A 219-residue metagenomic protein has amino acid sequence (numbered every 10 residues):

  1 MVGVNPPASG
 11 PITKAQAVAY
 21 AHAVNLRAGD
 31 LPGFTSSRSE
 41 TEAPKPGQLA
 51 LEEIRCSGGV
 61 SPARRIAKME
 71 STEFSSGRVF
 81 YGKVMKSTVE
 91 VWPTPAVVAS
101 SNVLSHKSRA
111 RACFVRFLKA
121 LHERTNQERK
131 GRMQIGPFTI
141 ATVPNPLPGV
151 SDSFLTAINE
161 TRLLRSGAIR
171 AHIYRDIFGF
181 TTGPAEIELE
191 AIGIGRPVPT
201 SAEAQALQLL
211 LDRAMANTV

Functional and structural regions predicted by a protein language model:
V2-F80, A206-V219: Extracytoplasmic low-complexity, Pro/Thr/Ser/Ala/Gly-rich segments that lie immediately after a secretion/anchoring
T13, R27, T94-P95, P199: Helix N-cap and loop-to-helix transition residues
V18, H22, S101, R111 (+2 more regions): Generic detector of well-ordered alpha-helical segments enriched in charged/polar residues, highlighting helical
A23, V79, V89, S105-H106 (+1 more regions): Extracytoplasmic/periplasmic, Sec-exported soluble proteins
S37-R170: A small/polar (G/S/T-enriched), proline-flanked helix-loop surface module common in exported/cell-envelope proteins
G136-V219: A short, solvent-exposed beta-edge/loop patch
